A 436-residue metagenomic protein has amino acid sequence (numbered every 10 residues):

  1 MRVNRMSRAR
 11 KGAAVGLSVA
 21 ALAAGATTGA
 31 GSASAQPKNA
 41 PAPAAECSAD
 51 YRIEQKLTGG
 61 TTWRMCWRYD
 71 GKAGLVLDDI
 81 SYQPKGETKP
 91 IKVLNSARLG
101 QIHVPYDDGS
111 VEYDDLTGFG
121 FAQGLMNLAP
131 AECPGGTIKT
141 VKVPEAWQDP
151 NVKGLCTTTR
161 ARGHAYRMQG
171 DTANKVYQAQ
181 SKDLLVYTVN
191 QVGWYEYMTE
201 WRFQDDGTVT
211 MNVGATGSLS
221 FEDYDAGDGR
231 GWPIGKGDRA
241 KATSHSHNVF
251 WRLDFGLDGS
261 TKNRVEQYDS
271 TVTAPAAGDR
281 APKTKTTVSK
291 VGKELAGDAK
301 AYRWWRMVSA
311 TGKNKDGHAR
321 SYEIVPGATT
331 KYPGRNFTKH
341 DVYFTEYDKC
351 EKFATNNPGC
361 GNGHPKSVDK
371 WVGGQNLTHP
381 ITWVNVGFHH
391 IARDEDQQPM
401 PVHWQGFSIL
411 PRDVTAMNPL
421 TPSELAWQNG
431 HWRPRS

Functional and structural regions predicted by a protein language model:
M1-A35: Secretory targeting and sorting signals
Q36-T199, Q204-T208, S218-G227, I234-S436: Extended effector regions of multi-domain proteins
